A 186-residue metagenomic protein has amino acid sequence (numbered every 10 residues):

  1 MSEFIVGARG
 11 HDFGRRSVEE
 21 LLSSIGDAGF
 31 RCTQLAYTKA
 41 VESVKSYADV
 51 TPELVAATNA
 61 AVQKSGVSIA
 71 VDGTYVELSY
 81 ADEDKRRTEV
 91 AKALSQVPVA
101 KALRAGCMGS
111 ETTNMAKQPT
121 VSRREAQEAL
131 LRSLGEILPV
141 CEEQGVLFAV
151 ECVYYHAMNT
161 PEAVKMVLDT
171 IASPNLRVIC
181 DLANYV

Functional and structural regions predicted by a protein language model:
M1-A105, R124-E125, G135, S173 (+1 more regions): N-terminal pre-domain/capping segments
E3-A8, T33, E125, R132-V186: Acidic/histidine-rich catalytic cores of soluble enzymes
D12-G14, Y37-K39, Y75-L78, T112-K117 (+2 more regions): Active-site-proximal loop/turn and secondary-structure-junction residues that shape catalytic pockets, frequently
V18, P119, A157-P161: Alpha-helix N-cap/helix-start motif
A100-V121, Q144-V153: Active-site groove signature of glycoside hydrolases
